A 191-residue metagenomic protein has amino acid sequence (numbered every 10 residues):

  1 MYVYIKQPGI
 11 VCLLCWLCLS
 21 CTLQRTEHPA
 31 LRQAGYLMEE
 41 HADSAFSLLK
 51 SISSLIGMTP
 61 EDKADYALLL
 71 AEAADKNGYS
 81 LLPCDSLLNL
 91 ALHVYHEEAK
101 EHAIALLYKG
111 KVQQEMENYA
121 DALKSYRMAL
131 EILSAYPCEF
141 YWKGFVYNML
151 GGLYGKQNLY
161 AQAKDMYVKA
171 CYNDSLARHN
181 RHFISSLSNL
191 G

Functional and structural regions predicted by a protein language model:
M1-I10: Bacterial N-terminal signal peptides that target proteins for export
G9-C18: Bacterial N-terminal signal peptides
C21-G191: A "functional boundary" signal
